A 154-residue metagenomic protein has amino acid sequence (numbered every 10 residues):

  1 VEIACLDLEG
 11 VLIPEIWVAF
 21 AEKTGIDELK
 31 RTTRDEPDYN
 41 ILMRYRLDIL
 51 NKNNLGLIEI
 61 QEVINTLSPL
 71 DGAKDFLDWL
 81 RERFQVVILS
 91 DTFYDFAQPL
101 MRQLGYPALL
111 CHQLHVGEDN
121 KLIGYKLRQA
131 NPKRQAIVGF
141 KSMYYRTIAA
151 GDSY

Functional and structural regions predicted by a protein language model:
E2-E118: Alpha-helical substrate-recognition element adjacent to the catalytic core
E9, I123, A150: Short glycine-rich loop/turn motifs that provide flexible caps or phosphate-binding loops at active sites
I64, G124, R128: A short glycine-/small-residue-rich loop at the edge of a beta-strand within enzyme catalytic domains
G117-Y125: Short, charged, surface-exposed secondary-structure boundary motifs
R128-Y154: Conserved Lys-Pro-Asp/Glu-containing loop-to-beta segment of HAD-superfamily phosphomonoesterases, centered on
